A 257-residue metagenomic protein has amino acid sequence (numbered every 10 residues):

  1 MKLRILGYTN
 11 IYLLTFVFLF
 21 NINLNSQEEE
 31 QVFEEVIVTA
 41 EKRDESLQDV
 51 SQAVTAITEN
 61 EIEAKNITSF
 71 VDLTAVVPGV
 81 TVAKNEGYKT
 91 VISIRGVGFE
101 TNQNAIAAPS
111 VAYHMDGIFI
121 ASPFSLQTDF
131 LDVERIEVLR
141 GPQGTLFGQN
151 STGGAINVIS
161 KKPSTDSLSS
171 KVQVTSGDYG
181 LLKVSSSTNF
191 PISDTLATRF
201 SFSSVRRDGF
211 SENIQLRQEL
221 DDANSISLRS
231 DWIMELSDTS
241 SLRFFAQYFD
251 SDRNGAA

Functional and structural regions predicted by a protein language model:
M1-K65, V71-V77, N189, D238: N-terminal Sec signal peptide and the immediately downstream disordered periplasmic leader that contains the TonB box
F33-E35, D49-Q52, I57, K65-T68 (+7 more regions): Extracytoplasmic
E35-T39, A53-T58, T81-A83, V91-R95 (+4 more regions): Soluble periplasmic/extracytoplasmic beta-strand elements of cell-envelope proteins
V54, I62, L73-T74, I136-G141 (+2 more regions): Non-catalytic regulatory/gating segments with a bias toward low-complexity or hydrophobic composition
V71, A75-I118: Extracytoplasmic beta-strand/coil segments of soluble accessory domains associated with Gram-negative outer-membrane
N102-N104, S110-P142: Short acidic/polar hinge/loop motifs at secondary-structure boundaries that mediate gating or recognition
P109-S110, S122, L131-E134, T145-L228 (+1 more regions): Outer-membrane beta-barrel translocator/receptor signature
S241-A257: Flexible loop and strand-edge segments within Gram-negative outer membrane beta-barrel domains
